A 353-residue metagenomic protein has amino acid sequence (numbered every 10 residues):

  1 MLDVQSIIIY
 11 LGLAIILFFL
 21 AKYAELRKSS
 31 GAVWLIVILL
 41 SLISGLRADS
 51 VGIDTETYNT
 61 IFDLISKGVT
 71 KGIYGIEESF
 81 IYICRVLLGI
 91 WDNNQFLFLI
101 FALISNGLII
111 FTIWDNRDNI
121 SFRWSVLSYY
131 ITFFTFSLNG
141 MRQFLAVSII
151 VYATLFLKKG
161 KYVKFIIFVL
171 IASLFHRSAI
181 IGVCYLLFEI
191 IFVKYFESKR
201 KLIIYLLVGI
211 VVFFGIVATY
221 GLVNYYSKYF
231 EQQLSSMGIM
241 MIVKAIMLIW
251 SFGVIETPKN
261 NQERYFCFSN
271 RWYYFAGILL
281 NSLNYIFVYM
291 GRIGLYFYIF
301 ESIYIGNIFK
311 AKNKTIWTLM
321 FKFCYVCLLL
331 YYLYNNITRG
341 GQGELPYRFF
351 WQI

Functional and structural regions predicted by a protein language model:
M1-L40: Start-transfer (signal-anchor) and selected internal transmembrane alpha helices of multi-pass inner/ER membrane
Q5-I16, L35, I100-I104, M141-I149 (+4 more regions): Membrane-embedded alpha-helical segments of multi-pass membrane proteins, especially the transmembrane helices
R27-K28, I110-I131: Transmembrane-helix signature of polytopic, membrane-embedded enzymes that assemble or transfer cell-envelope glycans
D49-V51, T55-T60, L64-I65, I81 (+2 more regions): Alpha-helical transmembrane segments and terminal signal-anchor/GPI-anchor hydrophobic tails, characterized by long
E56-L64, T70-D92: Short hydrophobic/aromatic helix or loop-helix immediately within or flanking a transmembrane segment in polytopic
F122-G140, F144-I149: Membrane-embedded helix bundles of polyisoprenyl
I150-V163: Membrane-interface transmembrane helices that cradle and orient dolichyl/undecaprenyl
F165-I167, S178-E189: Transmembrane-embedded, aromatic-rich helix segments that form part of the hydrophobic channel/pocket engaging
